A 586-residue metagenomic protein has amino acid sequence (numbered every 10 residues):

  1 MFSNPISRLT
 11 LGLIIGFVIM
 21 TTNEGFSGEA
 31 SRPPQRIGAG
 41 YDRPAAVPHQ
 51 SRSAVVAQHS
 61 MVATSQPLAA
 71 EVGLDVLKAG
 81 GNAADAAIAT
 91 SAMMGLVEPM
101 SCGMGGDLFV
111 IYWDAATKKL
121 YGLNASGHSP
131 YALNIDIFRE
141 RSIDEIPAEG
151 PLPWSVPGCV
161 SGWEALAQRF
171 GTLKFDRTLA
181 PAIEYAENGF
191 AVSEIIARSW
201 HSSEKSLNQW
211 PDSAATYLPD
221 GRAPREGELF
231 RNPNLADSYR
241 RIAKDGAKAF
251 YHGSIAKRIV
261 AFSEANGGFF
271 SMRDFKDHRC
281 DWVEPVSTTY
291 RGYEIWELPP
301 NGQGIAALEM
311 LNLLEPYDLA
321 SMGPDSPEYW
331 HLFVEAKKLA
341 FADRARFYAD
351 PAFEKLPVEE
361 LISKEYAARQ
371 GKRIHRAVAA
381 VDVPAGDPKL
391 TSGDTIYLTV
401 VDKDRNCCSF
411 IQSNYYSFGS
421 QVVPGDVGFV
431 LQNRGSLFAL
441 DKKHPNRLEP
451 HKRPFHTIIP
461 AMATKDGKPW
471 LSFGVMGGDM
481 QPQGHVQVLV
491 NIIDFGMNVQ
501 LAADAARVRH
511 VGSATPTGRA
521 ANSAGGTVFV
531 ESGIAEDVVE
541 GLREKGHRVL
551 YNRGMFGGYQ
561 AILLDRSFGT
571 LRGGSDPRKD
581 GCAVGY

Functional and structural regions predicted by a protein language model:
T10-E24: Bacterial N-terminal signal peptides
G28-E71, A83-D245, F250-H252, A256-G302 (+3 more regions): Noncatalytic scaffold domains of N-terminal-nucleophile
G40, P316-N414, D426-V427, R434 (+1 more regions): Internal maturation/activation junctions in enzymes
V76-L77, S161-R169, D245-H252, K257 (+2 more regions): Alpha-helical support elements that line or immediately flank enzyme active sites and cofactor-binding pockets
L96-G122, F269-S271, N406-L471, Q487 (+2 more regions): Active-site rim segments in enzyme catalytic domains, especially the processed small/beta chain of N-terminal
C102, D107-D114, I396-V400, P460-M462 (+2 more regions): Short beta-strand scaffold segments in enzyme catalytic cores
W282, S392-T395, H456-I458: Short, small/polar residue-rich loop motifs at catalytic or cofactor-binding pockets
D404, K452, H485, D494-G554: Extended C-terminal subregions enriched in glycine
